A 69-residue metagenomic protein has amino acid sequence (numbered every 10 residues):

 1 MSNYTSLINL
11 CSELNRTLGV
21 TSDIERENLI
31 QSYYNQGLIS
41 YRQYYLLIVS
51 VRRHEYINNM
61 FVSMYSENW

Functional and structural regions predicted by a protein language model:
S2, M64-W69: Short acidic DE-rich linear segments
S2-E25: N-terminal acidic leader/helix
L18-S66: Acidic, low-complexity, intrinsically disordered interaction modules
